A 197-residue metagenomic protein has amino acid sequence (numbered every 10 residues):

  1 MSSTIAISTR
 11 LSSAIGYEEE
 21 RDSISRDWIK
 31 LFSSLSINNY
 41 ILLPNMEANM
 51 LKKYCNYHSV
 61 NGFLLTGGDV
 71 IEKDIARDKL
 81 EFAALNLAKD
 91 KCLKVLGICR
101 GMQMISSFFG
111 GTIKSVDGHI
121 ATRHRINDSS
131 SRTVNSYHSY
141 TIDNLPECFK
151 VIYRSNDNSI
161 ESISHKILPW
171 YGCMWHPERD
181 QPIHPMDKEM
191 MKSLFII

Functional and structural regions predicted by a protein language model:
M1-R100, K114, H119-I120, N127 (+5 more regions): N-terminal beta1-alpha1 cap of cysteine-dependent amidohydrolase-like domains
S107-K114: Conserved active-site segments centered on acidic
T133-V134, Y171-W175: Active-site-proximal beta-strand elements of phosphoester/diester hydrolases
S136-Y140: DNA-recognition element of transcription regulators
